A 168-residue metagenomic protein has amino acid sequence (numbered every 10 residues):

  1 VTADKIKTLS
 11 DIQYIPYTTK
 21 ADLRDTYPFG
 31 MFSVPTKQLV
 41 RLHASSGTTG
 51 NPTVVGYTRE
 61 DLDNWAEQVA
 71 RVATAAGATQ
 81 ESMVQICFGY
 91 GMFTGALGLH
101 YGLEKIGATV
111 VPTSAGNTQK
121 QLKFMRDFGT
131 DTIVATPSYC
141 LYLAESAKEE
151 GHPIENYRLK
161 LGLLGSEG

Functional and structural regions predicted by a protein language model:
V1-A44, G50-E67, R71-A75, T79-E81: Nucleotide 5′-phosphate-binding alpha/beta core
A3-D4, A96-G168: Conserved adenylate-forming
P28-F29, G56, I86-C87, G107-T109 (+1 more regions): Short, contiguous strand/loop micro-motifs
F32-S33, E60, G89-Y90, P112 (+1 more regions): Residue-level marker of alpha-helix boundaries and capping positions
L39, L62, G89-M92, S138: Short glycine-enriched loops at secondary-structure junctions
S45-T48, V84, I133, G162: Conserved S/T- and glycine-rich ATP-binding loop of Class I adenylate-forming
T48-N51, Y90, A96, E167: Gly/Ser/Thr-rich helix-start
T74-V110: Conserved AMP-binding loop of ANL adenylate-forming enzymes
